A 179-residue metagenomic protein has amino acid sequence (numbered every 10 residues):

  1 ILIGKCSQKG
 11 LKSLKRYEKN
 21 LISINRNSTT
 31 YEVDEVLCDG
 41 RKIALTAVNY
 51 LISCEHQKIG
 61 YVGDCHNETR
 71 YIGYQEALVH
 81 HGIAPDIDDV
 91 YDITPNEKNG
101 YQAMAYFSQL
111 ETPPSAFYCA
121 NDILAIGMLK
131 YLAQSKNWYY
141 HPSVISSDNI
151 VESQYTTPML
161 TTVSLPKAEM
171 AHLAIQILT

Functional and structural regions predicted by a protein language model:
I1-Q8: Central regulatory/effector-binding core of bacterial HTH transcription factors
G10-S23, N27-T179: Bacterial carbohydrate/catabolite-sensing allosteric modules
